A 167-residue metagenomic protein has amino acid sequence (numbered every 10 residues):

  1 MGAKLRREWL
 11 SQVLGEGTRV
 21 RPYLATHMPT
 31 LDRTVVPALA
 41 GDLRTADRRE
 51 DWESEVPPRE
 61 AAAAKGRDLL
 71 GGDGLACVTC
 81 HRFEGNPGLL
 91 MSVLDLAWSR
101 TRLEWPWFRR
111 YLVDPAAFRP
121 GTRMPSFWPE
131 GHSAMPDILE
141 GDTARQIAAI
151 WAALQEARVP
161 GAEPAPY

Functional and structural regions predicted by a protein language model:
M1-K4, H27-T34, P57-A61, D68-G72 (+2 more regions): Flexible gly/pro/ser-rich segments immediately N-terminal to CXXCH heme-c attachment motifs in exported/periplasmic
M1-L10, T30, R82-Y111, S126-P129: Gly/Gly-Pro-rich "capping" loops immediately C-terminal to redox-active cysteine motifs in periplasmic/lumenal
R7-S11, G15, V36-A40, W105 (+4 more regions): An amphipathic alpha-helix signature
L10, M28, L39, G66-L69 (+5 more regions): The canonical Cys-X-X-Cys-His
R19-P22, G71-V93, A117-P120, V159-P164: Periplasmic/extracellular electron-transfer cofactor-ligation site, primarily the c-type cytochrome heme-c attachment
P22-L24, H132-D137: A cross-kingdom feature marking solvent-exposed beta-strand/loop segments within repeated, beta-rich binding/scaffold
T30, V35-S54, I150-Q155: Short, structured interface segments
D47-G72, G161-Y167: Electrostatic cytochrome c docking/interface patches
